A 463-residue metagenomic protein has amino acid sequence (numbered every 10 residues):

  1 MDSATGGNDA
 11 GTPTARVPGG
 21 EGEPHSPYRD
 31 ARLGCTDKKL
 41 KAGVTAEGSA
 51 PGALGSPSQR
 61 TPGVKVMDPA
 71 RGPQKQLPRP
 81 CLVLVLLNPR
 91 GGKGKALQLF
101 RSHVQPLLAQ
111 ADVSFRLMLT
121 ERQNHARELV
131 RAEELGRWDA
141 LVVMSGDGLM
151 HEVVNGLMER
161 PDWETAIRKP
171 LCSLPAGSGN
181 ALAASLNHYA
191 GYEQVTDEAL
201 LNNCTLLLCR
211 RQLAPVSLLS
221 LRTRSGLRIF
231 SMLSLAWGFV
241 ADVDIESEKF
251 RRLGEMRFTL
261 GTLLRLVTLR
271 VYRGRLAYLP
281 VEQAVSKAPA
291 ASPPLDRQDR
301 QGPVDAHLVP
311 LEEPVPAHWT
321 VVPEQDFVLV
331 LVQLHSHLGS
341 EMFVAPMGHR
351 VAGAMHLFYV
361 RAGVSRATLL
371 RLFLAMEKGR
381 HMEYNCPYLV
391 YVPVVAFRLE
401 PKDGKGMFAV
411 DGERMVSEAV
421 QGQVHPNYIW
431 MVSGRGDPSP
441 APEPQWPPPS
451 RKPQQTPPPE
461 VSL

Functional and structural regions predicted by a protein language model:
M1-M144, H151, N155-M158, T165 (+2 more regions): ATP/NTP phosphate-donor binding region
D2, A96, M118-R122, E128 (+3 more regions): Catalytic core of DAGKc-family lipid kinases
D2-G7, E23-G48, G52-A53, A70 (+2 more regions): ATP/nucleoside-binding phosphotransfer catalytic cores, i.e., glycine-rich phosphate-binding loops
R29, R79-V83, A111-S114, G136-A140 (+9 more regions): Core residues of folded domains in eukaryotic genome-function proteins
V64-V66, K95-S102, V130-R131, V154-L157 (+8 more regions): Short coil/turn segments at secondary-structure boundaries
M67-P73, R127-L129, W138, R160 (+8 more regions): Eukaryotic intrinsically disordered and solvent-exposed regulatory patches
V83-N88, A126, L141-V142, D147-L149 (+11 more regions): Structural signal for hydrophobic/aromatic residues that build the beta-strand cores of folded beta-sheet domains
L108-R116, E134-W138, L149, P161 (+9 more regions): Eukaryotic basic, amphipathic alpha-helical target segments in cytosolic regions
